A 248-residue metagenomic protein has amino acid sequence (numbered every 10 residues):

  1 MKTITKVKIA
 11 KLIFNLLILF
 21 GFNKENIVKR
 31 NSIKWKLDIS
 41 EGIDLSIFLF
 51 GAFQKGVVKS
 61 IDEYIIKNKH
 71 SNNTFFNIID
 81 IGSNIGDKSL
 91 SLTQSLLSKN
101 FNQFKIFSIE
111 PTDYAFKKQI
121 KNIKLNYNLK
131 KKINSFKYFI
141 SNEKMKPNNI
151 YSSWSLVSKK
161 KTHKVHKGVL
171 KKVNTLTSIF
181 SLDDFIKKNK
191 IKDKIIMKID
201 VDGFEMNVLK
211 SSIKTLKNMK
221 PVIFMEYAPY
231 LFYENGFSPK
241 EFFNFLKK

Functional and structural regions predicted by a protein language model:
M1-K248: Phosphate/nucleotide-binding beta-alpha loop and adjacent structural elements of enzyme active sites
